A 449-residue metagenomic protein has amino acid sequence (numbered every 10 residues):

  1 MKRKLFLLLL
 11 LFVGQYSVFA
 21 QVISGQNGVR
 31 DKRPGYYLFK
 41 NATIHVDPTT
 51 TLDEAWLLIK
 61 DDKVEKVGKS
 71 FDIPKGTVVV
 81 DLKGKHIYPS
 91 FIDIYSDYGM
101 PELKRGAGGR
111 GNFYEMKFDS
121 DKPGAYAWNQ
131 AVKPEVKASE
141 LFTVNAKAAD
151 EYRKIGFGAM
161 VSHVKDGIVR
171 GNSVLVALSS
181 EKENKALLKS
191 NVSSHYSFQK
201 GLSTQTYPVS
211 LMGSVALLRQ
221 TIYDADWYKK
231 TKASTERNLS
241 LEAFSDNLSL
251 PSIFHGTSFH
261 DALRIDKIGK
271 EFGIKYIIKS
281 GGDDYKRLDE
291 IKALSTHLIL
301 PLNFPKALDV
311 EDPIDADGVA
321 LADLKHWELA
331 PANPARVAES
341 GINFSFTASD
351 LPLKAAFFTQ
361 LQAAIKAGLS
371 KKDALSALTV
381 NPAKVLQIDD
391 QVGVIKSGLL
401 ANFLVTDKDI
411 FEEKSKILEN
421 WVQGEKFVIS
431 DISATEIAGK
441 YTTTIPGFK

Functional and structural regions predicted by a protein language model:
M1-Q26: Bacterial Sec-dependent N-terminal signal peptides
V22-S24, V29-G35, I44, P48-S90 (+1 more regions): Histidine-rich, glycine-flanked metal-binding segment
G25-D31, I44-W56, G68-K69, A355 (+4 more regions): Acidic, glycine-enriched loop/beta-strand segments at the rims of small-molecule binding/catalytic pockets
R33, N41, K104, G111-G124 (+3 more regions): His/Asp/Glu-enriched, well-ordered alpha-helical/loop segment that forms or immediately abuts the divalent-metal
G35-F39, I73-S139, K154: Replace "His-x-His-based motif
Y37-T43, S433-K449: Tryptophan-anchored aromatic micro-motifs
V144-D283, K416, V422: Polyanionic/metal-chelating signatures
H163, K232-A330, F344-S345, K366 (+4 more regions): Active-site core of metal-dependent hydrolases
